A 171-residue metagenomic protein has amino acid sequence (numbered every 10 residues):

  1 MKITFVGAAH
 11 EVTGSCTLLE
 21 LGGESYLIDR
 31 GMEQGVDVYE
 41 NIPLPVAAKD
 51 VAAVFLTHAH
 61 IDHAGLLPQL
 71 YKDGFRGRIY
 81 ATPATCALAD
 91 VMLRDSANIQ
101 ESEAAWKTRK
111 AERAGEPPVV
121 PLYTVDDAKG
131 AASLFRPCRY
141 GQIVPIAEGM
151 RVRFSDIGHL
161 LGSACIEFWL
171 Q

Functional and structural regions predicted by a protein language model:
M1-T4, S25: Extreme N-terminal starter segment of soluble prokaryotic enzymes
V6, V12-S15, L21, C138-Q171: Catalytic core of the metallo-beta-lactamase
A9-E11, L21-G77, A81-F135: Pre-active-site segment of Zn-dependent metallo-hydrolases
